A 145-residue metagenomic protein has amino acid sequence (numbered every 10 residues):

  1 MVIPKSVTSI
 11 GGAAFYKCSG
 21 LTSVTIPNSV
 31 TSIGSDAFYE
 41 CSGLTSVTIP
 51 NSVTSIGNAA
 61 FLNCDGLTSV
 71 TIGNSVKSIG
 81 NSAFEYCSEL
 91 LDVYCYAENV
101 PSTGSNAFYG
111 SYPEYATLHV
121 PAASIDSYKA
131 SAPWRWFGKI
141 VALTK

Functional and structural regions predicted by a protein language model:
M1-S9, S19-S32, S42-S55, C64-S78 (+3 more regions): Structural signature of tandem-repeat unit edges
A13, A59, A132-R135: Alpha-helix boundary/capping residues
G34, G57, Y128: Short acidic, gly/pro-rich beta-turn/loop elements at beta-sheet edges and active-site/ligand-binding grooves
N106-Y109, D126-F137: Short, aromatic/basic amphipathic alpha-helical patches
